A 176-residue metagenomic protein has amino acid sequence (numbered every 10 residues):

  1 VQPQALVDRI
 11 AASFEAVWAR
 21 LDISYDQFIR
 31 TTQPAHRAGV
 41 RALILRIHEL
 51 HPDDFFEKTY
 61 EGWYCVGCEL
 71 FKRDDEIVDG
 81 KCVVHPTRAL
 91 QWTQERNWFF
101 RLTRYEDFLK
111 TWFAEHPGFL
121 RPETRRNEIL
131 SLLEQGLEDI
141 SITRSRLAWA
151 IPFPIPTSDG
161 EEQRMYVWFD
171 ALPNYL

Functional and structural regions predicted by a protein language model:
V1-D54: N-terminal Rossmann-like or analogous alpha/beta NTP/dinucleotide-binding catalytic cores that position adenine
S24, E61-G67: Short, conserved phosphate-binding/catalytic loop or strand-edge motifs used in phosphoryl-/nucleotidyl-transfer
R30, A35-L43, H48-E49, H85 (+1 more regions): Structured secondary-structure scaffolds
L45-F56, C65-D75: Short, intrinsically disordered, charge-biased short linear motifs at domain edges
D54-F55, G62, Q163-Y166: Beta-sheet entry/capping signal
E61, V78-K81: Short metal-coordination and nucleic-acid-contact micro-motifs, chiefly zinc-binding Cys/His arrays
C65, C82-H85: Short cysteine-rich clusters marking metal-coordination/redox-active sites
D74-D75, L90-W92: Short, non-ligating residues that shape and space the ligands of small metal-coordination modules and catalytic
